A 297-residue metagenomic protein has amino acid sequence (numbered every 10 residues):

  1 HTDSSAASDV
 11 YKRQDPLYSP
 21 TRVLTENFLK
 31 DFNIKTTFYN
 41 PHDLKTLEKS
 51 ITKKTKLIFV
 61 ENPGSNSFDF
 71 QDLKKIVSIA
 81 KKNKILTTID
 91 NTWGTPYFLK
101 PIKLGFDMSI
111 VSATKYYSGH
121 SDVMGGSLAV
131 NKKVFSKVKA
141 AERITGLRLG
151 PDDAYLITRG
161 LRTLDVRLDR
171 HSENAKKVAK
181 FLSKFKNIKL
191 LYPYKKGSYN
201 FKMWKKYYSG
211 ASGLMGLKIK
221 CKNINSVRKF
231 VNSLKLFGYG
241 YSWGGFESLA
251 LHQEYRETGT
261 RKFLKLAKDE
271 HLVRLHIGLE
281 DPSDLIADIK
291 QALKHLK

Functional and structural regions predicted by a protein language model:
H1-A7: Single conserved hydrophobic/aromatic residue that forms the stacking wall/gate of nucleotide- or nucleobase-binding
S8-V60, S78, K82: PLP-dependent aminotransferase-like
Y11, I58-E61, I76, D90 (+5 more regions): Buried hydrophobic positions in well-ordered alpha/beta secondary-structure cores of metabolic enzymes
S19, E26, K35-T37, K49 (+4 more regions): PLP-dependent enzyme catalytic core of the Aspartate aminotransferase-like
P63-L86, G94-K100: Active-site core of PLP-dependent enzymes with the aminotransferase class I/II
I102, F106-L164: Active-site PLP attachment segment
R159-F181, Y208-S212: Structural signature of PLP-dependent enzymes
L190-V273, I277: Conserved C-terminal alpha-helix-loop-beta "cap" of PLP-dependent enzymes that closes/shapes the active-site mouth
